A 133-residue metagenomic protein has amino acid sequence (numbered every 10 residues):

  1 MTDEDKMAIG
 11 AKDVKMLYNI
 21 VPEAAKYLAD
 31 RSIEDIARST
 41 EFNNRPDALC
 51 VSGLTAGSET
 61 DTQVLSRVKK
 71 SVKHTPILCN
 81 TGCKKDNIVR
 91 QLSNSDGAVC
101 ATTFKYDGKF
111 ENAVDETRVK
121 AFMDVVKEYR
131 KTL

Functional and structural regions predicted by a protein language model:
M1-D47: Conserved anion-binding
M1-G10, G53-V72, K85-R90, G108-F122: Active-site-adjacent beta->alpha loops and helix N-cap segments on the catalytic face of soluble alpha/beta enzymes
A8-I9, N43, S71, N94 (+1 more regions): Alpha-helix C-cap/termination motif
I20-A24, T55, C83-N87, F104: Glycine-rich beta-alpha junction loops
A25-A29, L54-A56, P76-L78: Short, flexible loop segments at the rims of nucleotide/cofactor-binding pockets, characterized by
D35-R38, V68-A101: Catalytic cores of alpha/beta
N44-A56, T81, N94-R118: Glycine-rich phosphate-binding active-site loops on the catalytic face of alpha/beta enzymes
K127-L133: Generic C-terminal helix-cap and adjacent flexible tail
